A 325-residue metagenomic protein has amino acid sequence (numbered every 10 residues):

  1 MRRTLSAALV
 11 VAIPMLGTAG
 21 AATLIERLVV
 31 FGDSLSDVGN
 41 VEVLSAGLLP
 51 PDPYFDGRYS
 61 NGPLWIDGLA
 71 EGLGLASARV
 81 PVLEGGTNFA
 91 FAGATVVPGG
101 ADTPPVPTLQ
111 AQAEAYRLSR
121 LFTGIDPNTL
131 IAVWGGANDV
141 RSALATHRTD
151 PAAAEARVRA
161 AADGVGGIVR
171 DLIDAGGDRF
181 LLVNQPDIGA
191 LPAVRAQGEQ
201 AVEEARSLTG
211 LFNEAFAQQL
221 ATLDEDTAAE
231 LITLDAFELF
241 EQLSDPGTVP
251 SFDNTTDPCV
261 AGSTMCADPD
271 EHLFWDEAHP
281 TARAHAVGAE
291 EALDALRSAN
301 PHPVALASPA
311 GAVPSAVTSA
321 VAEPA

Functional and structural regions predicted by a protein language model:
R2-G20: Gram-negative bacterial Sec-dependent N-terminal signal peptides
A19-A320, A325: Conserved active-site regions of diverse hydrolases
